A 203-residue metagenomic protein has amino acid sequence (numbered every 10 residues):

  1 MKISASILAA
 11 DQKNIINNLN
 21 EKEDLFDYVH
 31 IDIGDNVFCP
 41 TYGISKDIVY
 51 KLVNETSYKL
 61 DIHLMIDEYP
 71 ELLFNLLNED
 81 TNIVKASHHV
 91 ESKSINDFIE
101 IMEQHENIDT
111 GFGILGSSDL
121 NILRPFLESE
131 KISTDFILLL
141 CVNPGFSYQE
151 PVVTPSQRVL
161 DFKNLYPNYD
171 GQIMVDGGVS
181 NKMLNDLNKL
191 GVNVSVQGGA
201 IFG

Functional and structural regions predicted by a protein language model:
M1-V84, K93-N96, I101-Q104, T110 (+6 more regions): Conserved N-terminal beta1-alpha1 strand-loop-helix module at the mouth
V29-G34, G113, F136-N143, V196-Q197: Short beta-strands and strand-loop turn motifs
V84-S94, L138-Y148, L190-G203: Glycine-rich phosphate-binding active-site loops on the catalytic face of alpha/beta enzymes
L138-L139, N143, Q149-K189: Active-site/ligand-binding-proximal alpha/beta "capping" segment
